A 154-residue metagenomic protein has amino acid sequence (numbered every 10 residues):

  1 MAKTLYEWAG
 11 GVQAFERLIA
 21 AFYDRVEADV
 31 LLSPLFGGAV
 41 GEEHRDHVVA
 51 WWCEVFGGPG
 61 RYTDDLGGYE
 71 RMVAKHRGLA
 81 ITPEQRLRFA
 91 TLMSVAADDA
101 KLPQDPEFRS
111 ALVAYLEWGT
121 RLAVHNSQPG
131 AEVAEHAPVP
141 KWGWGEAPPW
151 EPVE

Functional and structural regions predicted by a protein language model:
M1-L5, E16-D105, R109-Y115, G119-Q128 (+3 more regions): Heme-based O2/NO sensor domains and their adjacent alpha-helical segments, primarily globin folds but also including
